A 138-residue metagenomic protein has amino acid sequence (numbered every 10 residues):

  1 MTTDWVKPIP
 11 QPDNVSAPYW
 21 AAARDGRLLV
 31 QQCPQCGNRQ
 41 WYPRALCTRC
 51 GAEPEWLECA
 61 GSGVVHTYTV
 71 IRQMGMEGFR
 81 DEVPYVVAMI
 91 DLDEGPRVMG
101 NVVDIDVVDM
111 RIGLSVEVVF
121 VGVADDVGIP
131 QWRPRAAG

Functional and structural regions predicted by a protein language model:
M1-L28, R133-G138: A broadly conserved sequence feature marking short terminus-proximal activation segments in nucleic acid-centric
R27-V30, R44: Residues immediately within or flanking Cys/His clusters that coordinate Zn2+ in small zinc-binding modules
P34-G37, G51-E53: Cys/His-coordinated zinc-binding microdomains
W41, E53-W56: Short functional micro-motifs and their immediate structural scaffolds
G63-V65, V102: Conserved hydrophobic positions within beta-strands
Y68-M74, V121-V123: Short, conserved beta-turn/loop elements at beta-strand boundaries and strand-helix junctions
E82-V98: Short, basic/aromatic beta-hairpin or loop at an interaction surface
G95, G100-G138: Well-ordered alpha/beta subsegment
